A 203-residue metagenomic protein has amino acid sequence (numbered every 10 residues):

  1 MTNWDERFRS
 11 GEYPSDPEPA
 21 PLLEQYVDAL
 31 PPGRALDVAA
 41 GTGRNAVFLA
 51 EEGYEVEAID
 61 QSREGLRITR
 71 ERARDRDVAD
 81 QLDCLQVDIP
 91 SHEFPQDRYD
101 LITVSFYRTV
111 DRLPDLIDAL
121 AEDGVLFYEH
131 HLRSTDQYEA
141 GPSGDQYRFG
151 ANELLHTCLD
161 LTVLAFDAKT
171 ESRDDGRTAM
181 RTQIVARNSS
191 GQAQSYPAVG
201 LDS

Functional and structural regions predicted by a protein language model:
M1-L30: Conserved class I S-adenosyl-L-methionine
G33-G41: Conserved class I S-adenosyl-L-methionine
S62-E64: Conserved SAM/SAH-binding beta-strand->alpha-helix loop
T69-R70: Conserved SAM-binding loop
D77-I89: Conserved SAM-binding strand-loop segment of SAM-dependent methyltransferases
P90, F94-L101: A short acidic, Gly/Pro-enriched loop at the edge of an enzyme's catalytic core that lines a small-molecule cofactor
R108-L120: A short, conserved alpha-helix within the catalytic core of class I
D123-R133: Conserved beta-strand signature within the Rossmann-like core of class I S-adenosyl-L-methionine
